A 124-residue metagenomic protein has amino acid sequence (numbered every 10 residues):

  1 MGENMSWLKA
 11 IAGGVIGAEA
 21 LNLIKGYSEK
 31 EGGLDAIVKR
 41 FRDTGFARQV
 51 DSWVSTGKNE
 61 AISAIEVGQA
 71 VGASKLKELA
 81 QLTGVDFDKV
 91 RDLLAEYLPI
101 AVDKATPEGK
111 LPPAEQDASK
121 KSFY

Functional and structural regions predicted by a protein language model:
G2-Y124: A structural "flexibility-hinge" signal
